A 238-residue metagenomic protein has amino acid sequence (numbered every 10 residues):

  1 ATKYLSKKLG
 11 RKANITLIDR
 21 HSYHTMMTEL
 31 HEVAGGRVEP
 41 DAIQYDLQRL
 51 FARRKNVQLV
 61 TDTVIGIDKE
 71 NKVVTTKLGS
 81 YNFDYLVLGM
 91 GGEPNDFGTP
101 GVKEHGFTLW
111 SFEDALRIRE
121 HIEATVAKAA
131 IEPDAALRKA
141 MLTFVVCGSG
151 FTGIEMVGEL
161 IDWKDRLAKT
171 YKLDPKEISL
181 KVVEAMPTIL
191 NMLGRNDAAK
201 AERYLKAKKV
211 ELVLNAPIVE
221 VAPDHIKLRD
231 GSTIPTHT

Functional and structural regions predicted by a protein language model:
A1, N95-P100, A207, I218 (+1 more regions): Localized chelating/binding microdomains that coordinate divalent metal ions or stabilize phosphate-bearing
A1-V60, I65, F144-V145, F151-L193: Beta1-alpha1 glycine-rich phosphate/pyrophosphate-binding loop at the start of Rossmann-like nucleotide-binding domains
Y23, P94-N95, T188, I226 (+1 more regions): Surface-exposed, flexible loop/turn segments at secondary-structure boundaries
R53-D68, K206-V221: A conserved beta-strand/loop element that lines the FAD pocket in flavoprotein oxidoreductases
V57-C147, W163: FAD-binding core/adjacent interface of flavoenzyme oxidoreductases
I67-S80, V221-T236: Conserved beta-strand-loop-beta-strand element in the redox core of flavoprotein oxidoreductases
G89-M90, A216, R229, T236-H237: Short, well-ordered coil/turn residues at beta-beta hairpins and beta-strand->alpha-helix junctions within
T108-L109, E113-K208, L212-L214: Predominantly flavin-linked oxidoreductase catalytic cores and closely associated redox partners
